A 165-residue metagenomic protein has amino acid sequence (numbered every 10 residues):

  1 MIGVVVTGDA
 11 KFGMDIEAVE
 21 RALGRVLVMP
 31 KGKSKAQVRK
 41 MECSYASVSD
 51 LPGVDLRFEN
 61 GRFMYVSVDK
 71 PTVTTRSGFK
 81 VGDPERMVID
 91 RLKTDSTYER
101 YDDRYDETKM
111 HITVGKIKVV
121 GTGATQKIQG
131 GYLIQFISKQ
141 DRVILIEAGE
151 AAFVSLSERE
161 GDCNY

Functional and structural regions predicted by a protein language model:
M1-M14, Y165: N-terminal low-complexity, Pro/Thr/Ser-rich intrinsically disordered segments that act as propeptides or flexible
M1-T7, R62-V73: Acidic/histidine-rich, surface-exposed loop or edge segments in extracytoplasmic proteins
G8-I16, S77-E85: Solvent-exposed, acidic/flexible segments
M14-E59, E85-E158, N164-Y165: A cross-family detector of function-defining hotspots
T74-F79, S155-G161: A short, polar/proline- and glycine-enriched secondary-structure boundary/capping micro-motif
